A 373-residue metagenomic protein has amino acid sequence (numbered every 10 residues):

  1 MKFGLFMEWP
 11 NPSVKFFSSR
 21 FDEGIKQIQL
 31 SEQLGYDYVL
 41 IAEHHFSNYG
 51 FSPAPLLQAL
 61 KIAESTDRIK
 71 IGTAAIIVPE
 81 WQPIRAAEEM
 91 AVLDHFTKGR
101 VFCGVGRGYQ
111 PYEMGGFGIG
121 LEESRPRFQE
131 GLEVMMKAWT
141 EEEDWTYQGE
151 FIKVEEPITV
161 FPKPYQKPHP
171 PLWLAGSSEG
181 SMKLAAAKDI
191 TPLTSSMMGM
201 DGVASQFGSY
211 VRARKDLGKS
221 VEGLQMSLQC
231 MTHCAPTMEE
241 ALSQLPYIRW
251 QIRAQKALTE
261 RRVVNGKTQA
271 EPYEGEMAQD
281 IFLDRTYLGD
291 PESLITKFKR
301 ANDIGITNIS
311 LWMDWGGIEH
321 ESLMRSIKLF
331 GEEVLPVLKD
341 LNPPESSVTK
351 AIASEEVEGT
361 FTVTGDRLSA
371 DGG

Functional and structural regions predicted by a protein language model:
M1-S65, I69-I71, K167-P170, V348-A353 (+2 more regions): N-terminal beta1-alpha1-beta2 module of alpha/beta enzyme domains
K2-F17, P79-Y147, T191-P192, M198-G202 (+3 more regions): Flexible, glycine-rich active-site loops centered on histidine and acidic residues that chelate a metal or position
F3, G35, E43, I62 (+10 more regions): Conserved, mostly hydrophobic/aromatic
F3-M7, V39-I41, I71-A74, V101-V105 (+4 more regions): Hydrophobic faces of well-ordered beta-strands that scaffold small-molecule active sites in alpha/beta enzyme cores
E32, A59-D67, M90-V101, L184-A187 (+2 more regions): Acidic (Asp/Glu)-rich catalytic clusters
Y38-I62, I77, M197-M200, W312-M324: Glycine-rich, proline-tolerant flexible connector loops at the mouths of alpha/beta enzymes
S52-T73, R127, G131, I327-P343: Alpha-helix-loop-beta-strand connector modules within alpha/beta enzyme cores
R125-F161, D201-T307, K339-G373: An alpha-helical appendage that flanks or caps ligand/catalytic pockets
